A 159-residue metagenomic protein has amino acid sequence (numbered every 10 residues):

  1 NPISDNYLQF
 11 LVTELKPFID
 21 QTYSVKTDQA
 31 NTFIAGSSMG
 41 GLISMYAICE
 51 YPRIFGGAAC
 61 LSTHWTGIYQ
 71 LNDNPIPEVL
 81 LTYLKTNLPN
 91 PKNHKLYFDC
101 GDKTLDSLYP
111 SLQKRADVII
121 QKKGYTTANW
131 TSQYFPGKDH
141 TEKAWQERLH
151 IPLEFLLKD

Functional and structural regions predicted by a protein language model:
N1-D159: Non-catalytic cap/lid and distal C-terminal segments of serine-dependent acyl enzymes
